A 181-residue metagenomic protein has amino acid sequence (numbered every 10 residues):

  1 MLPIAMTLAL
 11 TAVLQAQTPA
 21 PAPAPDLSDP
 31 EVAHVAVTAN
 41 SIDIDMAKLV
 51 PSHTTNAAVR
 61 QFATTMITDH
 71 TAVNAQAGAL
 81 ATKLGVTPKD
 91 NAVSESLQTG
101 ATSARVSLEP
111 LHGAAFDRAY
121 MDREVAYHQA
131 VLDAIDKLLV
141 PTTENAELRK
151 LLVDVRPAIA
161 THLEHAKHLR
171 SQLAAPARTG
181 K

Functional and structural regions predicted by a protein language model:
L2-Q15: Bacterial N-terminal signal peptides
L14-K181: His/Met- and acidic-residue-enriched segments that coordinate or traffic transition-metal cofactors and support
